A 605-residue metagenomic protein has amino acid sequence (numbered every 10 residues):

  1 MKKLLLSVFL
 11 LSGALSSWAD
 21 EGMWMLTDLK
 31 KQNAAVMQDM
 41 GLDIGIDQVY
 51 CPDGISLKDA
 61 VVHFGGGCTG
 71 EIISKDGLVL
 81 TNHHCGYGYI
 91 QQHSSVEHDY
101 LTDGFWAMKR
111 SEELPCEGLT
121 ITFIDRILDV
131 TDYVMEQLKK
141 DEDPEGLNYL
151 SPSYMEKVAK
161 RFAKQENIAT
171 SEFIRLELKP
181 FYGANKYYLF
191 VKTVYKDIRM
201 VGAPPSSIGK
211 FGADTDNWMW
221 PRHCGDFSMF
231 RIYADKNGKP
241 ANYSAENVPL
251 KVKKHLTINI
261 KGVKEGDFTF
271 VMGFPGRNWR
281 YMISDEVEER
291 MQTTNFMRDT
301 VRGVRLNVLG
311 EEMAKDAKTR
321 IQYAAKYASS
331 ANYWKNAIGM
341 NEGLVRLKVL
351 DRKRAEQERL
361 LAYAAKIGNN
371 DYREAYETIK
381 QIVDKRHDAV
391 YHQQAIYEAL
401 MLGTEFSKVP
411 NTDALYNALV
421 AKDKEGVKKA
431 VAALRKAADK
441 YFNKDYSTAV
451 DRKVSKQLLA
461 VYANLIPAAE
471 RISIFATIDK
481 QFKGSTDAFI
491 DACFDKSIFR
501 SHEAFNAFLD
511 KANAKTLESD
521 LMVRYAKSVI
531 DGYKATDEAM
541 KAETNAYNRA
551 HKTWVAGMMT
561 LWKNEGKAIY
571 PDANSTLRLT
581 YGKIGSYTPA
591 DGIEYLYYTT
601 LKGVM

Functional and structural regions predicted by a protein language model:
K2-L4, L15-M605: Terminal presequence/propeptide segments associated with secretion/organelle targeting and zymogen/polyprotein
L5-L10: Sec-dependent signal peptide hydrophobic core
